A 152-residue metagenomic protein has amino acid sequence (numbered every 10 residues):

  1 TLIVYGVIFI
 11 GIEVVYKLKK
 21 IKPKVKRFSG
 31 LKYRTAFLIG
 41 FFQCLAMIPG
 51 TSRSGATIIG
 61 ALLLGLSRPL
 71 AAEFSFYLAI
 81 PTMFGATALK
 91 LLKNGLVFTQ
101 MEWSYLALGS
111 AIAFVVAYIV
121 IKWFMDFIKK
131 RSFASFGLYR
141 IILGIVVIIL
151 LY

Functional and structural regions predicted by a protein language model:
T1-Y152: Multi-pass membrane proteins that catalyze or facilitate reactions on polyprenyl-/lipid-phosphate substrates and their
